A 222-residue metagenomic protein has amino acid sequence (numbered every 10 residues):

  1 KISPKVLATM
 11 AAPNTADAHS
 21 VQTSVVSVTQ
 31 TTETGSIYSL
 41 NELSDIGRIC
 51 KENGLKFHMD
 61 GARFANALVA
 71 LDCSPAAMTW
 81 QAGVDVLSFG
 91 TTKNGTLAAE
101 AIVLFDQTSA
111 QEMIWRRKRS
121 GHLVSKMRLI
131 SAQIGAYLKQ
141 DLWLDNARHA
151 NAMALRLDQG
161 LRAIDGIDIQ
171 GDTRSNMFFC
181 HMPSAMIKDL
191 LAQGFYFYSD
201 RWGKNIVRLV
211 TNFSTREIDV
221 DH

Functional and structural regions predicted by a protein language model:
K1-T31, Y38-D45: PLP-dependent aminotransferase-class I/II
P4-A12, L40, S44, G135 (+3 more regions): Amphipathic, non-transmembrane alpha-helical secondary structure
T9, N41-E52, A77, T108 (+3 more regions): Alpha-helical scaffolding segments of alpha/beta enzyme cores, especially the outer helices of TIM-barrel or partial
Q22-I37, A70, S74-M177: Active-site C-terminal subdomain of aminotransferase-like
T32, R63-A65, K93, T215: Active-site-proximal loop/turn and secondary-structure-junction residues that shape catalytic pockets, frequently
Y38-L68: Catalytic PLP-binding core of fold-type I/II PLP enzymes
L155-H222: Conserved C-terminal alpha-helix-loop-beta "cap" of PLP-dependent enzymes that closes/shapes the active-site mouth
